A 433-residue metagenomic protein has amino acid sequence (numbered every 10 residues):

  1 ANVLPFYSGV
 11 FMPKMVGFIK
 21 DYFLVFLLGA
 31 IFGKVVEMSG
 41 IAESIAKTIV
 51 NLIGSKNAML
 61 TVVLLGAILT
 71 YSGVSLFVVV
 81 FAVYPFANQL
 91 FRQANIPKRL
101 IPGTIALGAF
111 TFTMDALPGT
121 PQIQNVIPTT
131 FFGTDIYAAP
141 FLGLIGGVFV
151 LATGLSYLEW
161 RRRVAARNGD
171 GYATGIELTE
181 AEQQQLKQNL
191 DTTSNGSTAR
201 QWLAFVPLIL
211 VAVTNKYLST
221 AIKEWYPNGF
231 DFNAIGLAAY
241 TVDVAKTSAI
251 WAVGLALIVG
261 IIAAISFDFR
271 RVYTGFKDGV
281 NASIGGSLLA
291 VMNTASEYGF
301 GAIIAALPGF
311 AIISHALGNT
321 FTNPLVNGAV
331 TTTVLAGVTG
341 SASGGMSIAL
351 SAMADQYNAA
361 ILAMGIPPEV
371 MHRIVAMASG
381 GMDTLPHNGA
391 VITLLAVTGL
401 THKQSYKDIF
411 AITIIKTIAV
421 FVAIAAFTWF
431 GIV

Functional and structural regions predicted by a protein language model:
A1, L28-I31, L65-T70, G108-F112 (+7 more regions): Hydrophobic core segments of alpha-helical transmembrane domains in multi-pass membrane transport and ion-translocation
V10-E43, L60, I68, D243-G309: Core transmembrane alpha-helical segments of multi-pass membrane transporters/permeases
I19-Y22, G33-E43, L69-A82, T113-P121 (+5 more regions): Short helix-coil transition sites and intra-membrane helix breaks within transmembrane domains of multi-pass
V25-G29, L52-Q89, V291-A302, G318-A359: Hydrophobic alpha-helical transmembrane segments of multi-pass integral membrane proteins, predominantly secondary
A30-I31, S44-A46, F77-L90, G119-F131 (+2 more regions): Re-entrant/interfacial helical elements at transmembrane boundaries that shape and gate the permeation pathway
I49, L394-I415: Interfacial loop-to-transmembrane junctions
K56-L69, I96-T113, A139-L144, V148 (+2 more regions): Alpha-helical transmembrane segments of multi-pass membrane proteins
F141-G279, T393, V397-T398, Q404 (+1 more regions): Long, contiguous bundles of hydrophobic transmembrane helices that form the permeation core of multi-pass
